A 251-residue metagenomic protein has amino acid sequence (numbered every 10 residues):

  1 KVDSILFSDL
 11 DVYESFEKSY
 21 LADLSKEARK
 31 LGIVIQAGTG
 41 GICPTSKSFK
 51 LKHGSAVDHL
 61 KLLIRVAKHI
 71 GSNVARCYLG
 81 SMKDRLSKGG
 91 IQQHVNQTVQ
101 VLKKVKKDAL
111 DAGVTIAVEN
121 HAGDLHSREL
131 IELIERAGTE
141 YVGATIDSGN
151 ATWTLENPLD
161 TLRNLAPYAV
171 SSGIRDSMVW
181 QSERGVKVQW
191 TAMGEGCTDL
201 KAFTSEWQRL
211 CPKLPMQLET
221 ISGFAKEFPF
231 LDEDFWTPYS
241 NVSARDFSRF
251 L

Functional and structural regions predicted by a protein language model:
K1, K52-V66, T154-N164, L200: Short, acidic/polar
K1, S8, H69-I70, P167: Structural motif
K1-I5, I64, L102, K106 (+3 more regions): A short, hydrophobic secondary-structure junction motif
D3-F7, I33-G40, A75-C77, I116-V118 (+3 more regions): Hydrophobic faces of well-ordered beta-strands that scaffold small-molecule active sites in alpha/beta enzyme cores
S8-Y20, C43-A56, K83-S87, N120-S127 (+3 more regions): Acidic-and-aromatic substrate-binding clefts and catalytic sites of carbohydrate-active enzymes
D23-A37, S46-G143: Active-site acidic/histidine proton-transfer and metal-coordination neighborhood in alpha/beta enzyme cores
A28, A67, T98, I116 (+5 more regions): Conserved, mostly hydrophobic/aromatic
S127-V142, T152-L251: Histidine-acidic metal/acid-base catalytic patches
